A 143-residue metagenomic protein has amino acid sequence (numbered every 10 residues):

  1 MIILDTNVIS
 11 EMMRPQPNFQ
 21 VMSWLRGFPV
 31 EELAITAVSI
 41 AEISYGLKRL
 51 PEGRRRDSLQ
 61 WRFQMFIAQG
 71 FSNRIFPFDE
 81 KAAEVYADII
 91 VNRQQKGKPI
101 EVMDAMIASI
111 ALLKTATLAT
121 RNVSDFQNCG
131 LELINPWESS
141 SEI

Functional and structural regions predicted by a protein language model:
M1, A108-I143: Acidic, PIN/NYN-like endoribonuclease modules and their adjacent C-terminal/linker elements
M1-T36, L47-M65, S140-I143: Short, well-structured N-terminal submotif of metal-dependent ribonuclease cores
D5-T6, V21, I43, Y86 (+2 more regions): Generic structural signal for small/hydrophobic residues in well-ordered secondary structure, especially within
N7, Q20, E84, A105-M106 (+1 more regions): Active-site phosphate/pyrophosphate-handling residues
V8, S39, A82, I107 (+1 more regions): Alpha-helix capping/helix-boundary segments
I9-S10, A41-S44, Q127, I134: Nucleotide phosphate-binding site architecture
Y45-P51, Q69-L118: Active-site neighborhoods of divalent-metal-dependent phosphate/nucleic-acid chemistry enzymes
